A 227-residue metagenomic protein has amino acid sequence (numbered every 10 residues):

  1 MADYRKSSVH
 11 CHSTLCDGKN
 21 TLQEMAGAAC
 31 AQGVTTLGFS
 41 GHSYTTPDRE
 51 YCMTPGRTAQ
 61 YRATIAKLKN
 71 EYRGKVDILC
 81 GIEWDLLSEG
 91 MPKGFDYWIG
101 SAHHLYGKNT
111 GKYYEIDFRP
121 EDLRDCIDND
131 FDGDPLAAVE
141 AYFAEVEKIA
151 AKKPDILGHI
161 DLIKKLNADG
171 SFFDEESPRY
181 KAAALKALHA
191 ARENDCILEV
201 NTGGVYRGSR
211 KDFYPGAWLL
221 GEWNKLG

Functional and structural regions predicted by a protein language model:
M1-L86, K164-P178, K186, T202-Y206 (+1 more regions): An N-terminally biased module of ancient metal coordination in phosphate/nucleic-acid-related enzymes
C30, A150-A151, N224: Non-catalytic positions within long, well-ordered alpha-helices that form the structural scaffold/packing of enzyme
L37-F39, W98, L157, L198: Hydrophobic residues within beta-strands of alpha/beta enzymes
H42, I160, L226-G227: Short acidic/histidine-rich active-site segments
R49, M91, S209-K211: Short, well-ordered secondary-structure micro-motifs
Y51, P55-E193: Extended substrate/RNA-proximal surfaces in nucleic-acid metabolism proteins
L185-G227: Glycine/small-residue-rich hydrophobic helix-like segments
